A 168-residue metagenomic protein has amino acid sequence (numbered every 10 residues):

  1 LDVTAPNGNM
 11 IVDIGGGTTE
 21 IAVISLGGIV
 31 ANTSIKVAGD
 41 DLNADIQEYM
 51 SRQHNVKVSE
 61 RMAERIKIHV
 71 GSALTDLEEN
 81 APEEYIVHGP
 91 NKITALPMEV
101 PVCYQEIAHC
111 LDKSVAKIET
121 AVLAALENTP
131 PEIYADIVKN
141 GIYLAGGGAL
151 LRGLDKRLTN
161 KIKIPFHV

Functional and structural regions predicted by a protein language model:
L1-V12: Conserved phosphate-binding catalytic cores of ATP/NTP-utilizing and phosphoryl-transfer enzymes
G16: Short, glycine/acidic-enriched loop or turn micro-motifs at the edges of active sites
T19-I24: Short beta-strand scaffold segments in enzyme catalytic cores
L26-D112, L123, E127, I137: Phosphate-binding glycine-rich/basic clefts of nucleotide- and phosphate-handling proteins, predominantly
G28-V30, A135-N140, I162-P165: Short, surface-exposed connector motifs at secondary-structure boundaries
V115-A116: Conserved mixed alpha/beta catalytic, RNA-binding, or beta-rich assembly cores of soluble enzyme, regulatory
Y134-L158: Glycine-rich phosphate-binding loops at beta-strand->alpha-helix junctions
K156-V168: Conserved phosphate-binding/catalytic loops in two-lobed NTP-binding clefts
